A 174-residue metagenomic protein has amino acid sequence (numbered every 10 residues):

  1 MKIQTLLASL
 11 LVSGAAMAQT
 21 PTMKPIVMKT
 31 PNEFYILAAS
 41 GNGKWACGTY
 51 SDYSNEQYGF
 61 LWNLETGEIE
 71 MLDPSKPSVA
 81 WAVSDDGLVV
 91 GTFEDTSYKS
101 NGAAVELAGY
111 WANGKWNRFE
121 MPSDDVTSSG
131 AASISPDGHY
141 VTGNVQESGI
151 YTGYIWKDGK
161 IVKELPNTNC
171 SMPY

Functional and structural regions predicted by a protein language model:
K2-S9: Sec-dependent signal peptide recognition, specifically the positively charged N-region followed immediately by
S13-A15: N-terminal signal peptide c-region/cleavage motif recognized by signal peptidases
Q19-Y174: Residue-level hotspots at or immediately adjacent to binding/recognition sites across diverse folds
